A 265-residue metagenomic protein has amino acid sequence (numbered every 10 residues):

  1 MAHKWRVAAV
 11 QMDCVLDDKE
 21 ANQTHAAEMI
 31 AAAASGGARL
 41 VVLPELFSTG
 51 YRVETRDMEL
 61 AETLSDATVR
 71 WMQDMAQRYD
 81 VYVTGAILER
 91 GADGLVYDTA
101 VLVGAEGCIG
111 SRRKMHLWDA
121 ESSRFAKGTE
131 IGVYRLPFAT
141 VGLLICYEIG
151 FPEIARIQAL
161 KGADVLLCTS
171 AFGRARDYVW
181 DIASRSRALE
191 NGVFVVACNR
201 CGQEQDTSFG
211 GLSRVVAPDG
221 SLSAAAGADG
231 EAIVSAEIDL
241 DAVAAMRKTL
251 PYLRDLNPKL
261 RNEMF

Functional and structural regions predicted by a protein language model:
A2-V7: Extreme N-terminal starter segment of soluble prokaryotic enzymes
A8, V101-V103, R214, V234: Conserved hydrophobic/aromatic positions in well-ordered beta-strands
V15, K19, T24, E28-C108 (+1 more regions): Cys-nucleophile CN-hydrolase/nitrilase-fold catalytic domain and related Cys-dependent amidase chemistry that acts on
L64, G91-K161, G173-I182, S186 (+3 more regions): Active-site catalytic loop in hydrolytic enzyme cores
L64-V83, G150-I233: CN hydrolase (nitrilase-like) catalytic-core segments centered on the catalytic cysteine and neighboring Lys/Glu
A126, V133-R135, R200-F265: C-terminal beta-strand edge segments of enzyme domains
